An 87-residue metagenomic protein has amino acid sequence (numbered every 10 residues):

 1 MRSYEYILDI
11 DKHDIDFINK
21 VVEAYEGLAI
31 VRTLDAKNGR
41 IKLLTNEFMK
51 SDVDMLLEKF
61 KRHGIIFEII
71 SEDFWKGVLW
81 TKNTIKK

Functional and structural regions predicted by a protein language model:
M1-I10: Short glycine-/aliphatic-rich beta-strand segments at the starts of folded cytosolic domains
R2, G39, H63-I66: Generic structural motif recognizing short loop/turn segments at the entrances and edges of beta-strands
E5-Y6, E68-W80: Hydrophobic transmembrane alpha-helix bundles
I10-L56: Amphipathic, hydrophobic secondary-structure cores in small proteins
V31-R32, R62-F74: Conserved short beta-strand edge segments in small beta-sheet-based binding/regulatory domains
F48-S51, K76-K87: Short, low-order "capping/linker" segments at domain edges
V53-M55, F60-E68, L79-K82: N-terminal hydrophobic signal/anchor transmembrane helix of membrane proteins
